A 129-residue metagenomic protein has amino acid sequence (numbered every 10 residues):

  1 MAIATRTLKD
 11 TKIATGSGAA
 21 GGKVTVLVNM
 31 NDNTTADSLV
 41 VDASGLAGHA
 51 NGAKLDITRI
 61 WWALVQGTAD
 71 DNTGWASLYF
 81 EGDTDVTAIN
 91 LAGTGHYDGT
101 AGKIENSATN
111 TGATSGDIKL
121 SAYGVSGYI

Functional and structural regions predicted by a protein language model:
M1-M30: Short, intrinsically disordered N-terminal pre-domain segments
D32-L39, T68-N72, V86, A122-I129: Short, surface-exposed beta-strand/loop "edge" segments at domain boundaries and coil↔beta transitions
T34-N51: Short beta-strands within extracellular/lumenal beta-sheet-rich domains
A50-R59: Extended extracellular/luminal ectodomain segments enriched in beta-structured repeat modules
G67-L91: Short, surface-exposed beta-strand/strand-loop-strand elements in extracellular ectodomains
D85-A108: An anionic, turn-rich surface loop/hairpin at beta-sheet edges that serves as a generic interaction/coordination patch
I104-I129: Noncatalytic modules at the cell exterior or secretory-pathway interfaces, chiefly beta-strand-rich lectin/adhesion
